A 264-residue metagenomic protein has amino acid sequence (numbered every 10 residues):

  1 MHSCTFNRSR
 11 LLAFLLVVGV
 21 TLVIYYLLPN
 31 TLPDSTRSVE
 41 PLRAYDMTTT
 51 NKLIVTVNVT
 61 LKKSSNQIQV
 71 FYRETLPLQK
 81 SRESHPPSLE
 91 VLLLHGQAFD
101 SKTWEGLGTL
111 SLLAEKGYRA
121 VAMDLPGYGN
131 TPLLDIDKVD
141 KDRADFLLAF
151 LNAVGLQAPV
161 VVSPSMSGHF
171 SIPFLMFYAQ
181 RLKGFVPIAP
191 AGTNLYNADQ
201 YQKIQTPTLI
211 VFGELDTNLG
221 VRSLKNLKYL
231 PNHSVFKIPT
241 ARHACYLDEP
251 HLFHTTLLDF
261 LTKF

Functional and structural regions predicted by a protein language model:
E40-Q79: N-terminal cap/lid segment of alpha/beta-hydrolase-fold proteins
A98-L110, R222: The serine-hydrolase catalytic nucleophile loop
A114-P132: Conserved alpha/beta-hydrolase
A144-P159: Conserved acidic catalytic loop of the alpha/beta-hydrolase fold
V162-S171: Gly/Ala-rich beta-loop-alpha elbow adjacent to hydrolase catalytic centers
I204, I210-F212: Short beta-strand/loop motif that positions the catalytic acidic residue of the alpha/beta-hydrolase fold
E214-L219, H243: Acidic catalytic loop of the alpha/beta-hydrolase fold
A241-P250, H254: Catalytic histidine-centered segment of alpha/beta-hydrolase-like enzymes
